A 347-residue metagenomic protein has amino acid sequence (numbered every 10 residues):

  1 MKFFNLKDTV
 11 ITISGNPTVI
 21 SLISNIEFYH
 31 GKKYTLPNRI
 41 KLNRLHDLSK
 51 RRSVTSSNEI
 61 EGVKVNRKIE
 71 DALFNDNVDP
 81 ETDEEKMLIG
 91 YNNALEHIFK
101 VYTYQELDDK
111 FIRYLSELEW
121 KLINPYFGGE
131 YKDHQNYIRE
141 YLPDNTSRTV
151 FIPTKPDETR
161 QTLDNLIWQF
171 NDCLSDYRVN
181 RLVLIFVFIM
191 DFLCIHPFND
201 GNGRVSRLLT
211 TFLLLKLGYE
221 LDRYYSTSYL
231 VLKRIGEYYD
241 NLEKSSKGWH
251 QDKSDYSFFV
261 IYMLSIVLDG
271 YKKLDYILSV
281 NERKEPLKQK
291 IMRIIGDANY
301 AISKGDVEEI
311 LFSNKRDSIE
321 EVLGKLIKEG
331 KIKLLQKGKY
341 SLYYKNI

Functional and structural regions predicted by a protein language model:
M1-I347: FIC/Doc superfamily catalytic core
